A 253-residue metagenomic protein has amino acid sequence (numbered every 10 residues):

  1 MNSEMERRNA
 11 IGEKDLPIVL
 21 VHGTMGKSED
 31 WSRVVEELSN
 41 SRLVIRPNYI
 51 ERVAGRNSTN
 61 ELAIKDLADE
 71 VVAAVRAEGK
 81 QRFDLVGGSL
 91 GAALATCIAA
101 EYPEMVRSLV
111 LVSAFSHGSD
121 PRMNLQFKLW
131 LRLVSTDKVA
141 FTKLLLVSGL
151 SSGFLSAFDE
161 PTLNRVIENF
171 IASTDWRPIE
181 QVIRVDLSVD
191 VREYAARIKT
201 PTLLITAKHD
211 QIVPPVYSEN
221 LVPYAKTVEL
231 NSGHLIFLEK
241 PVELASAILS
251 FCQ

Functional and structural regions predicted by a protein language model:
E4-N57: Conserved HGGG/HGGXW glycine-rich cap/lid loop of the alpha/beta-hydrolase fold
R33-E36, I45-V86: Active-site loop/oxyanion-hole signature of alpha/beta-hydrolase fold enzymes
G87-G91, A95: Gly/Ala-rich beta-loop-alpha elbow adjacent to hydrolase catalytic centers
A100, R107-D137: Flexible "cap/lid" loop of the alpha/beta hydrolase fold
D120-R122, A140-Y194: Conserved alpha/beta-hydrolase catalytic His-Asp/Glu region
I198, L204-T206, D210: Short beta-strand/loop motif that positions the catalytic acidic residue of the alpha/beta-hydrolase fold
Q211-Y217: Conserved alpha/beta-hydrolase "acid-adjacent" motif
S232-A245: Catalytic histidine-centered segment of alpha/beta-hydrolase-like enzymes
